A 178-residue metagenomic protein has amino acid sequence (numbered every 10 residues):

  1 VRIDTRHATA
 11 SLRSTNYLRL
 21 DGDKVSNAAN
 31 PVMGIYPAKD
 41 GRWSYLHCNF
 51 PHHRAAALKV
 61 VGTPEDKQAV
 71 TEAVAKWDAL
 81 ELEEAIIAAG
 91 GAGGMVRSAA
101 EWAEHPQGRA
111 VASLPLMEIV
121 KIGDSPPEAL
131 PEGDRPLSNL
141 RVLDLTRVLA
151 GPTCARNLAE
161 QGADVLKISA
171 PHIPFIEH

Functional and structural regions predicted by a protein language model:
V1-F175: Acyl-CoA thioester-binding alpha/beta core of soluble enzymes
